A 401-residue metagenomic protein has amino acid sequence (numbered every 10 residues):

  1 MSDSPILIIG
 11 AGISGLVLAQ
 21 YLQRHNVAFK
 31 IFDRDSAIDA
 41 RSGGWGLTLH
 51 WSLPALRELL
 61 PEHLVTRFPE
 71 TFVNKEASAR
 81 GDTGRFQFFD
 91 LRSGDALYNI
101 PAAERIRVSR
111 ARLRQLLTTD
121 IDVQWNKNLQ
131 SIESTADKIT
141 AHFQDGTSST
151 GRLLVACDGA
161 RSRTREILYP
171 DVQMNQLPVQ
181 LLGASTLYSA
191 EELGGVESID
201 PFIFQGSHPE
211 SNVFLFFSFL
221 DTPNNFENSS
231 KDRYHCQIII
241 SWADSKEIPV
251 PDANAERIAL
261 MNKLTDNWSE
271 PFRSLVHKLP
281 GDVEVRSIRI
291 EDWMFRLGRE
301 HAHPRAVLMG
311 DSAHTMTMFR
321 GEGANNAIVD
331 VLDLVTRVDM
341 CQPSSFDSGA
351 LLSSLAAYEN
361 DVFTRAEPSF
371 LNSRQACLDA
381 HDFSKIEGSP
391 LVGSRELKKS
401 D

Functional and structural regions predicted by a protein language model:
S2-I6, L49-L168, Q173-L187, E247 (+2 more regions): Conserved N-terminal helical subregion
I8-A28, F32, V155-A156, L182 (+2 more regions): Conserved mid-domain beta->alpha element of the FAD-binding
S14, A37, R161: Conserved Rossmann-like nucleotide-cofactor binding loop
L18, R374-D401: C-terminal helix/juxtamembrane-tail motif
L18, R41, S134, T164-I167 (+1 more regions): Short glycine-/acidic-enriched loop or helix-start segments at secondary-structure transitions that form or flank
S36-A55: Conserved N-terminal glycine-rich FAD pyrophosphate-binding loop of Rossmann-like flavoproteins
R41-W45, P249-D252, F319-E322: Short, solvent-exposed loop/turn segments at secondary-structure boundaries
Q87, L91-R105, S109, G183-V283: Conserved FAD/dinucleotide-binding core of flavoprotein oxidoreductases
